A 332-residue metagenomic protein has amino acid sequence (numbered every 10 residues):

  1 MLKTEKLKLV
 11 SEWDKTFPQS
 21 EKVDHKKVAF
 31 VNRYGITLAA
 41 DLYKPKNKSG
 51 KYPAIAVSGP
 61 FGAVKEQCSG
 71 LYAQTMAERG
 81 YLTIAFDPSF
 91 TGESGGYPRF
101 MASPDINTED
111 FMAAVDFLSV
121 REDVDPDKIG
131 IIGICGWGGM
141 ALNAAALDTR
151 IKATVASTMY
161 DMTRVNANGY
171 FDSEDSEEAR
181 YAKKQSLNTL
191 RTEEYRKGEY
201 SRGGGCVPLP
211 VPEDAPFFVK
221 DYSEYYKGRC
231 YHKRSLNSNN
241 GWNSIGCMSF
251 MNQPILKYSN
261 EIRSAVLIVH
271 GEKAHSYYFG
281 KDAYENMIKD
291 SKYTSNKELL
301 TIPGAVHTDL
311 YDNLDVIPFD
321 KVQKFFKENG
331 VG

Functional and structural regions predicted by a protein language model:
T4-G50, Y311: N-terminal cap/lid segment of alpha/beta-hydrolase-fold proteins
K51-P60: Short beta-strand element of the alpha/beta-hydrolase
G62-Q74, P88, G280: The serine-hydrolase catalytic nucleophile loop
T75-G95: Conserved alpha/beta-hydrolase
M101-E122: Alpha/beta-hydrolase active-site loop
L142-G228: Alpha/beta-hydrolase-fold enzymes
I262, I268-H270: Short beta-strand/loop motif that positions the catalytic acidic residue of the alpha/beta-hydrolase fold
A305-V316: Catalytic histidine-centered segment of alpha/beta-hydrolase-like enzymes
